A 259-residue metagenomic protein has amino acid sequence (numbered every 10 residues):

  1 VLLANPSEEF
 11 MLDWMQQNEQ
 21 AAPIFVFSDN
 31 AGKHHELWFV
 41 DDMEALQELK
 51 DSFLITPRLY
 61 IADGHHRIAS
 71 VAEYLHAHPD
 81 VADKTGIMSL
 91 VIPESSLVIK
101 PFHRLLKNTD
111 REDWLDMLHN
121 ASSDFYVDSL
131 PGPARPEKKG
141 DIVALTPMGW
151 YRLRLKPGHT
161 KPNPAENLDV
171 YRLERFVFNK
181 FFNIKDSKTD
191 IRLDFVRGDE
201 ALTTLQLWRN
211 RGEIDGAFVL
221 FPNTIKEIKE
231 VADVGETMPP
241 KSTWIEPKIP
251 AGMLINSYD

Functional and structural regions predicted by a protein language model:
V1-D259: Surface-exposed, charge/polar-rich loops and edge strands
